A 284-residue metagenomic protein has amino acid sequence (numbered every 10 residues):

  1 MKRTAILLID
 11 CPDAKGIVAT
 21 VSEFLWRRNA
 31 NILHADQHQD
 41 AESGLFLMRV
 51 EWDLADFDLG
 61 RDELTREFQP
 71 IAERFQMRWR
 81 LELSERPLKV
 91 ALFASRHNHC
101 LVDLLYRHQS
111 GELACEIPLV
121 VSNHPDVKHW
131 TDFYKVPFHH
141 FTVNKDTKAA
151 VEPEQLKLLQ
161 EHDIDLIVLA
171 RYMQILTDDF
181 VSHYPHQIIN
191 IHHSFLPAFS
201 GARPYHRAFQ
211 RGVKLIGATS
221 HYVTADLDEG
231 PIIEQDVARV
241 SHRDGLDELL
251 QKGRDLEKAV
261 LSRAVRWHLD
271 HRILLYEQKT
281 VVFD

Functional and structural regions predicted by a protein language model:
M1-L88: A conserved regulatory-domain signal marking ACT and ACT-like small-molecule sensing domains and adjacent regulatory
N31, R78, E116, P137-H139 (+1 more regions): Conserved beta-strand segments of alpha/beta enzyme cores
V90-H99: Short, glycine-rich nucleotide/cofactor-binding loops
N98-S110: Histidine-anchored nucleotide/phosphate-binding helix
C115-D126: Short internal beta-strands
H124, T147-P153, H162-D284: Donor/substrate-binding cores of folate-linked one-carbon enzymes
K128-F133, V181-H183: Short loop/helix-cap segments at secondary-structure boundaries that form the rim of catalytic
D132, V136-H162: Adenosine-nucleotide cofactor-binding segment
